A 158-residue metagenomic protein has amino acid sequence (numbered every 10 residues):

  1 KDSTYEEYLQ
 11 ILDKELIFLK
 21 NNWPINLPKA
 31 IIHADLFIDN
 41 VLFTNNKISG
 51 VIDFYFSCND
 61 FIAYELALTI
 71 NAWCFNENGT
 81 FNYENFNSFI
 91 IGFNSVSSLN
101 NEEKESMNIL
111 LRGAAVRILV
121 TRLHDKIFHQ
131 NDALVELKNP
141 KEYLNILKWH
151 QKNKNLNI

Functional and structural regions predicted by a protein language model:
K1-A34: An alpha-helical support segment within catalytic cores of ATP-dependent transferases
E7, I118-I158: ATP/Mg2+ or Mg2+-diphosphate-binding catalytic cores that bind nucleotide phosphates or diphosphates via glycine-rich
N45-I48: Active-site beta-strand-loop-beta-strand hairpin of nuclease catalytic cores that positions key catalytic residues
I52-S57: Activation of the activation-loop gatekeeper triad in protein kinase-fold domains
A63-S98, G113-Q130: Active-site activation/catalytic loop segments of kinase-like enzymes and analogous catalytic loops in related
L99-L111: All-alpha amphipathic helical-bundle segments outside canonical DNA-binding/catalytic cores that form hydrophobic
